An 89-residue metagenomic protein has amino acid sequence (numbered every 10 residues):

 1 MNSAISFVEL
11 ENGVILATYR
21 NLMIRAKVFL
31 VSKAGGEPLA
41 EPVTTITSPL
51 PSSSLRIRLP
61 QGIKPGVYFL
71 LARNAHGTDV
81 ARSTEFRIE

Functional and structural regions predicted by a protein language model:
M1-E41, P65-A72, T78-E89: Beta-strand/beta-sandwich contexts
T47-I57: Aromatic sugar-binding surface patches on proteins that engage polysaccharides or sugar-phosphate polymers
L59-P65: Surface-exposed, short loops/turns at beta-strand junctions within beta-sandwich domains
